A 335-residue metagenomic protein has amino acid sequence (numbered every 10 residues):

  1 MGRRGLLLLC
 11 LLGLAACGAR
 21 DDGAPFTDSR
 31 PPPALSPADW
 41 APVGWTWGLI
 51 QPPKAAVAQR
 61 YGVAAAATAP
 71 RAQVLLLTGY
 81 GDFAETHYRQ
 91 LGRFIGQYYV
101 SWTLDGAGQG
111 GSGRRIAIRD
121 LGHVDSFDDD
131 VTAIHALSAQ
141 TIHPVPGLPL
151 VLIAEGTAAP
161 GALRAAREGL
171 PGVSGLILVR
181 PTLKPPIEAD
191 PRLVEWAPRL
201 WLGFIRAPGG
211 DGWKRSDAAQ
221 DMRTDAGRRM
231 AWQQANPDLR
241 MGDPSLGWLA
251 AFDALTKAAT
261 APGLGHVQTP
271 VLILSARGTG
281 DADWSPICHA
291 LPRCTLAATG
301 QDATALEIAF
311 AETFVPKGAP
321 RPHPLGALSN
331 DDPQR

Functional and structural regions predicted by a protein language model:
C17-P53, Q59-A66: An N-terminal hydrophobic leader/cap segment in hydrolases
L77-D82: Active-site glycine-rich loops that stabilize anionic/oxyanionic intermediates across multiple enzyme folds
A84, R93-A117: Conserved alpha/beta-hydrolase
G122-H143: Alpha/beta-hydrolase active-site loop
G161-R240: Alpha/beta-hydrolase-fold enzymes
P244-G263: Active-site nucleophile elbow and catalytic-triad environment of alpha/beta-hydrolase enzymes
V267, I273-S275: Short beta-strand/loop motif that positions the catalytic acidic residue of the alpha/beta-hydrolase fold
P292-R335: Catalytic active-site module of serine/aspartate enzymes centered on a nucleophile-bearing elbow/loop
